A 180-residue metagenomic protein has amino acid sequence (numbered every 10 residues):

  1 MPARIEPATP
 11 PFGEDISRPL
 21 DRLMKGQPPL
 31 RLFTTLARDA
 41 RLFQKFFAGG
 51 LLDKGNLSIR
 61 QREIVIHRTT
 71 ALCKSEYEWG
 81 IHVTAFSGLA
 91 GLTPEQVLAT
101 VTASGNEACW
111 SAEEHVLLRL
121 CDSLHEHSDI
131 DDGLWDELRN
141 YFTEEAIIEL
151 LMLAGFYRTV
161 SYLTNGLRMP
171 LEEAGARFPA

Functional and structural regions predicted by a protein language model:
M1-A180: Hydrophobic alpha-helical segments
